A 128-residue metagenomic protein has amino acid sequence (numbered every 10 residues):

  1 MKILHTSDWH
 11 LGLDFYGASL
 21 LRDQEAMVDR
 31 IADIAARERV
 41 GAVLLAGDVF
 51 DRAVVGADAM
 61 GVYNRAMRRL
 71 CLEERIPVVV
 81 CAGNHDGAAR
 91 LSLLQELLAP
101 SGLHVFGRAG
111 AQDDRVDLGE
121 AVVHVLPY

Functional and structural regions predicted by a protein language model:
M1-R68, R75: N-terminal active-site segment of His-dependent metallophosphoesterases
G12, G87, D114: Flexible, glycine-rich phosphate/dinucleotide-binding loops and adjacent beta-alpha linkers at cofactor/substrate
F15-Y16, V49-M67, A82-G107: Metal-dependent catalytic neighborhoods of phosphoester/phosphodiester hydrolases
L72-E74, A99: Short, structurally constrained coil/turn elements that cap an alpha-helix or connect an alpha-helix to the following
V78: Hydrophobic anchor at the start of a short beta-strand that flanks the dinucleotide cofactor-binding loop
L93-Y128: Conserved catalytic scaffold of divalent metal-dependent phosphoesterases
